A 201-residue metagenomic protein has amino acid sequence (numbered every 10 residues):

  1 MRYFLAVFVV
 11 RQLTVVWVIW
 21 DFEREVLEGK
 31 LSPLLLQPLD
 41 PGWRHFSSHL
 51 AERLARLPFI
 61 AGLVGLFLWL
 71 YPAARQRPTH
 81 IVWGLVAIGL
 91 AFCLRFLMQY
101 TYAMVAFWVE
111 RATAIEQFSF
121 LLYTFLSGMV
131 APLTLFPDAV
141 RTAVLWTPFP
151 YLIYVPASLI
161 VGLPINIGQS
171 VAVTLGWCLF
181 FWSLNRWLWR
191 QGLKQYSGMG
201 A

Functional and structural regions predicted by a protein language model:
M1-V64: Hydrophobic alpha-helical transmembrane segments of multi-pass membrane transport proteins
Y3-V7, R11-V15, S48, W83-A87 (+2 more regions): Short alpha-helical transmembrane interface motifs in multi-pass membrane proteins
V9-I19, F92-M104, F125-L133, W182-G192: Transmembrane alpha-helical segments that form the membrane-embedded catalytic/substrate-channel core of multi-pass
D21, A106-Q117, R190-A201: Cytoplasmic coupling helices
R24-Q37, G62-W69, T113-V130: Hydrophobic alpha-helical transmembrane segments
R53-E116, N166-G176, F180-S183: Alpha-helical transmembrane segments and their short interhelical loops
Y102-A103, F107-V161: Transmembrane helix segments
I160, L175-A201: Junction motif at the cytosolic side of a transmembrane helix
